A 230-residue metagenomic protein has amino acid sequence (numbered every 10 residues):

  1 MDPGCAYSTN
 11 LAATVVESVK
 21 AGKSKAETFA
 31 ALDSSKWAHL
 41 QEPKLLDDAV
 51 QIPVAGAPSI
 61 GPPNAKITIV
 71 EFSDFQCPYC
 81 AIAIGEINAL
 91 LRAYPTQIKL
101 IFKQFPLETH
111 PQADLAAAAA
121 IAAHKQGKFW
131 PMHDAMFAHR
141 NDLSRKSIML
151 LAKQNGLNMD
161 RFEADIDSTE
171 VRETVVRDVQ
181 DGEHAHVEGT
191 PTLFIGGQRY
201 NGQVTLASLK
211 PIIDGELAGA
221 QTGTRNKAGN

Functional and structural regions predicted by a protein language model:
M1-T14: Short N-proximal segments of mature Sec-exported proteins
E17-T28: Short, charged, surface-exposed loops that flank catalytic or proteolytic processing sites
S18, A38, T68-S73, Y79-L91 (+1 more regions): C-terminal cap of thioredoxin/glutaredoxin-like
K25, A65-T68, P95-K99, Q126-P131 (+2 more regions): Loop/turn elements at helix/coil->beta-strand transitions in domains of secreted/extracellular proteins
W37-V54: All-alpha RGS (Regulator of G-protein Signaling) helical domain and cognate RGS-like helical scaffolds
Q51-I67, R92: A short beta-strand-turn-helix
I84-F105: Conserved helix-turn-beta segment immediately C-terminal to the redox Cys motif in thioredoxin-like folds
A120-D142, L151, G156-E163, E170: Short, internal strand/loop/helix patches that form the active-site neighborhood or redox-interaction surface
